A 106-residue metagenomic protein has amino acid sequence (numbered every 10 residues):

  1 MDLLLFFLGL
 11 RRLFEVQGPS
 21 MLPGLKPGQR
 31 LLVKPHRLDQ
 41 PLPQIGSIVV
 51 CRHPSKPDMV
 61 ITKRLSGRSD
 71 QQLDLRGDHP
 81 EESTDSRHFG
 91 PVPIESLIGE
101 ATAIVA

Functional and structural regions predicted by a protein language model:
M1-A106: Extended hydrophobic leader/signal-anchor segments used for secretion and membrane insertion
